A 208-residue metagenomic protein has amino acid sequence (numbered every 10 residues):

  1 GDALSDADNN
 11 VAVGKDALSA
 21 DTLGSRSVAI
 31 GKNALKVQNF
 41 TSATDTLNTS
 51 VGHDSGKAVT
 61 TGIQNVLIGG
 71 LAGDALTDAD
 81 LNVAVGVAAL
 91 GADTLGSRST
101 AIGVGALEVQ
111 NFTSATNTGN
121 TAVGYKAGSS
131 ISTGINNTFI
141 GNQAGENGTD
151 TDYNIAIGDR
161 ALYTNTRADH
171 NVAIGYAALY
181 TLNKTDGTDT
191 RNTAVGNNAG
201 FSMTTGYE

Functional and structural regions predicted by a protein language model:
G1-E208: Glycine- and small/polar-enriched repetitive beta-structure motifs of secreted/surface proteins
